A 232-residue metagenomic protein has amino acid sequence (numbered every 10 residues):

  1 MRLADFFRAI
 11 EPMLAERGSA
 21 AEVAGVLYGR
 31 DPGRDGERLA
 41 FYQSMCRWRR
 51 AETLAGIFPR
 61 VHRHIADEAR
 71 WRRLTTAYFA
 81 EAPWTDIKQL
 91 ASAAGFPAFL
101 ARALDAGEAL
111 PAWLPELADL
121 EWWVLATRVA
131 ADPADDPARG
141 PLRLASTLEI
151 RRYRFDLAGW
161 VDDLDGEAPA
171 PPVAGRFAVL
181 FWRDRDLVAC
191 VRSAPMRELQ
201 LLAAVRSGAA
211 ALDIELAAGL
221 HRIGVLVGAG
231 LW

Functional and structural regions predicted by a protein language model:
M1-P137, L187-W232: Long, charge-rich, low-complexity alpha-helical segments
L144-S207: Low-complexity, glycine/alanine/valine/leucine- and proline-rich hydrophobic stretches
